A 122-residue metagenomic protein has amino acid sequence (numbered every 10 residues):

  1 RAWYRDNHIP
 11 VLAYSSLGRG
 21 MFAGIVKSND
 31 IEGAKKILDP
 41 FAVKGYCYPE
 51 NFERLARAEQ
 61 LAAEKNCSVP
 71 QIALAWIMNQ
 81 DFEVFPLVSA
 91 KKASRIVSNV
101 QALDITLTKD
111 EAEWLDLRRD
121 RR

Functional and structural regions predicted by a protein language model:
R1-A34, S68: Aromatic-lined glycan-binding groove of carbohydrate-active enzymes
A2, K36, R118-R122: Proteins with a high burden of low-complexity, intrinsically disordered sequence enriched in S/T/G/P/A and R, requiring
S16, E32-K35, K44-I105, R121: Conserved short secondary-structure transition element at the edge of the structured enzyme core that lines
F22-G24, D81, R119: Short Asp/Glu-rich motifs
L115: C-terminal anion-handling pockets and recognition modules
